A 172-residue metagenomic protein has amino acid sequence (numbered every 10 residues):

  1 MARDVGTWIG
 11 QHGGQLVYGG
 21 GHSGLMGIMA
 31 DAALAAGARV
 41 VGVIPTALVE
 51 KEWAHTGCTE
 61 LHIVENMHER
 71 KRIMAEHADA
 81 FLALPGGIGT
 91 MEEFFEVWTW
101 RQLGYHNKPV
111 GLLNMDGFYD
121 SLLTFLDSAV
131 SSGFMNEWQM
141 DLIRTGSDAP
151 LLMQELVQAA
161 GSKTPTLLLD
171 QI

Functional and structural regions predicted by a protein language model:
M1-H77, G117-P150, Q154-E155, A159-I172: A cross-family phosphate/adenosyl-ligand binding-site feature
R39-V41, Q102-D116: Gly/Pro- and small hydrophobic-enriched strand-loop and loop-to-helix capping segments that sit at the rims
E69-G104, G111, S162-D170: Active-site/ligand-binding-proximal alpha/beta "capping" segment
L84-P85, P109-L113, M140-I143: Flexible, glycine/proline-enriched loop segments at strand-loop-helix junctions that form or flank small-ligand binding
